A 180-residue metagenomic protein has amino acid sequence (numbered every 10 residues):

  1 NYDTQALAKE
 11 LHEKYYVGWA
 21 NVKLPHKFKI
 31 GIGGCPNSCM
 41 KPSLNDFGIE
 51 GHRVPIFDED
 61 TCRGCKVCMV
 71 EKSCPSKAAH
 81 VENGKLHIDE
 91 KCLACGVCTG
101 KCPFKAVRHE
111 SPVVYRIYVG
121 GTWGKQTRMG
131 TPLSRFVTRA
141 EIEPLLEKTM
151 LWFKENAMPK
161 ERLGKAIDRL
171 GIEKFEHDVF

Functional and structural regions predicted by a protein language model:
N1-V67, K91-L93: Small-residue-enriched alpha-helical segments and adjacent helix-cap loops that form tight helix-helix packing
K14-V22, K105, K148, W152-N156: Change "in soluble alpha/beta enzymes" to "in soluble alpha/beta proteins
A20-K27, E82, E155-R169: Flexible, glycine/charged-enriched surface loops at secondary-structure junctions
V54, S76, V81-K85, T122-G124 (+1 more regions): A structural-propensity feature for long, helix-poor, extended segments
V67-H87, L93, V97-P112: Iron-sulfur cluster-binding cysteine motifs and their immediate structural context in ferredoxin-like electron-transfer
V113-V114, G121-A157: A hydrophobic, small-residue-rich beta->alpha segment in the mid-to-C-terminal subdomain of diverse proteins
L170-K174: Class II aminoacyl-tRNA synthetase catalytic cores and aaRS-like
E176-V179: Long C-terminal interaction/binding lobes of large macromolecular proteins
